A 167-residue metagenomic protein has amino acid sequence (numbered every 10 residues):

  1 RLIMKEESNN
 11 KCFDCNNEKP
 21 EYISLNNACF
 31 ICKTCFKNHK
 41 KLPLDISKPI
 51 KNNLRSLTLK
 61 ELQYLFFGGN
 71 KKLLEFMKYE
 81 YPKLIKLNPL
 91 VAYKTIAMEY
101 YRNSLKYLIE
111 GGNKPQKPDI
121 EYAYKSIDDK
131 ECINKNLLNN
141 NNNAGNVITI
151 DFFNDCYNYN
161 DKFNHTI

Functional and structural regions predicted by a protein language model:
R1-K19, P43-I167: Intrinsically disordered, low-complexity regulatory regions in eukaryotic proteins
K11, I23, A28-I31: The −1 position to Zn-ligating cysteines in a subset of zinc-ribbon hairpins
C15-N17, N27, C35: Short Cys/His-rich metal-coordination motifs, predominantly Zn2+-binding knuckles/fingers
F30-I46: Cys/His-coordinated zinc-finger cores
